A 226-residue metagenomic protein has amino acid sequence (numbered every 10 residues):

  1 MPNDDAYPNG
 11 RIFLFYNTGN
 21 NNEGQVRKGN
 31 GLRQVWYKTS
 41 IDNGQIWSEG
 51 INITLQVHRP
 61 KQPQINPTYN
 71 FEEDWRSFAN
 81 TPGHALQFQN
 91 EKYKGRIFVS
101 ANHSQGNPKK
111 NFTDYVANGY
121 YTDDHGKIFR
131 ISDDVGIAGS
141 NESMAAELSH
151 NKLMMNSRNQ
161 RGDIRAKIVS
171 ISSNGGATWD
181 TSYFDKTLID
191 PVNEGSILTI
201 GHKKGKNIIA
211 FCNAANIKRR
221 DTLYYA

Functional and structural regions predicted by a protein language model:
M1-A226: Asp-box/BNR beta-propeller blade signature and adjacent active/binding-site loops in extracellular glycan-interacting
